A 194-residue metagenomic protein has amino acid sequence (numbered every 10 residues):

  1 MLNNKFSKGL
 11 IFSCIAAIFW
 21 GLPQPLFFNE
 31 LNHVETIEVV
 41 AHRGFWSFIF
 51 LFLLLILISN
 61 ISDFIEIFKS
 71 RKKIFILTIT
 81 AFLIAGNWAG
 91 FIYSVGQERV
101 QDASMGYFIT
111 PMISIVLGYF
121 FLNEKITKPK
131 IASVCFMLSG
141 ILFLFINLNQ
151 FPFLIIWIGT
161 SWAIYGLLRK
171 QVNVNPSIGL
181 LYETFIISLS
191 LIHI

Functional and structural regions predicted by a protein language model:
M1-E38, L142-Q171: Glycine-/small-residue-enriched transmembrane alpha-helix faces in small-molecule transporters and effluxers
G9-A16, F64-A89, F153-W157: Loop-to-transmembrane-helix transition segments
I18-L22, A81, A85-G86, P111-V116 (+1 more regions): Hydrophobic/small/kink-forming positions within alpha-helical transmembrane segments of polytopic membrane proteins
E30-L31, V39, R43, S94-V95 (+3 more regions): Hydrophobic/aromatic residues within transmembrane alpha-helices of multi-pass small-molecule transporters
H33-E38, A89-G106, I178: Structural motif at transmembrane-helix junctions in multi-pass transporters
Y93, T110-K130: C-terminal transmembrane-helix exit sites in multi-pass transporters
Y107, N123-F143, N149-I156: Loop-to-transmembrane alpha-helix entry segments
I192-I194: Conserved small/polar residues in nucleotide/adenosyl-binding loops
